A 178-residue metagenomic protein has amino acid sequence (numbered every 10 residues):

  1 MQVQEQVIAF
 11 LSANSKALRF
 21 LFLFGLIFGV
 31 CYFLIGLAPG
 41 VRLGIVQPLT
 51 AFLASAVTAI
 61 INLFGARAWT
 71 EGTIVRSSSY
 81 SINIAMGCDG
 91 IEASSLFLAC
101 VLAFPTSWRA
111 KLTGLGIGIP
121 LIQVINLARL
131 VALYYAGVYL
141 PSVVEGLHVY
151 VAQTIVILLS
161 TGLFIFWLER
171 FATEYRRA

Functional and structural regions predicted by a protein language model:
M1-A178: Hydrophobic N-terminal alpha-helices or hydrophobic patches in metabolic proteins across all domains of life
